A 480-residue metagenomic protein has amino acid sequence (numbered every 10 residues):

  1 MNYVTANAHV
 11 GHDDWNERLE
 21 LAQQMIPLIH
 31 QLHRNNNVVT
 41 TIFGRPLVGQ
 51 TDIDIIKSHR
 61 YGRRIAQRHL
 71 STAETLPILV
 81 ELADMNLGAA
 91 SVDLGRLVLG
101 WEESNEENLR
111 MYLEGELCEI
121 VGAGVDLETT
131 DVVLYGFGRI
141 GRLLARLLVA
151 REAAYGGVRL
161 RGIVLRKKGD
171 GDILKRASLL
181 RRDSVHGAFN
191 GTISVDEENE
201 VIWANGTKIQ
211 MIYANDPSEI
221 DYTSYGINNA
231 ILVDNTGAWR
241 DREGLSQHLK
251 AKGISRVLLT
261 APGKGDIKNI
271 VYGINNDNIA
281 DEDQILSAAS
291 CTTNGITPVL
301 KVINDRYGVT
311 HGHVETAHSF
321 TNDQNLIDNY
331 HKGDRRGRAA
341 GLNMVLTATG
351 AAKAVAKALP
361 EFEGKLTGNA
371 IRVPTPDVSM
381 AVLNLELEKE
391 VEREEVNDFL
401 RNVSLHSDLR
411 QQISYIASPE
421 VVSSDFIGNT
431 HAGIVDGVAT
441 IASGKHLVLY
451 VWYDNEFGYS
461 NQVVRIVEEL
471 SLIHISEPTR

Functional and structural regions predicted by a protein language model:
N2-I55, R306-V435, A439-G444: C-terminal substrate-binding/catalytic lobe of Rossmann-fold NAD(P)-dependent dehydrogenases
N2-N325, G333, R465-I466: N-terminal Rossmann-like NAD(P) cofactor-binding subdomain of oxidoreductases, focused on the glycine-rich
T129-G136, I285-S287, A381-E388, L447-Y453: Short glycine-rich or small-residue beta-strand-to-loop segments that form or flank ligand, phosphate, metal/Fe-S
N294, E390-V391, F457-G458: A generic structural signal for alpha-helix starts
R372-P376, W452-Y459: Glycine-rich phosphate/pyrophosphate-binding beta-alpha loops
V463-L472: Internal hydrophobic alpha-helix adjacent to the cofactor/substrate pocket in enzyme cavities
I473-R480: Residue-level detector of conserved catalytic or cofactor/ligand-binding positions in enzyme active sites
